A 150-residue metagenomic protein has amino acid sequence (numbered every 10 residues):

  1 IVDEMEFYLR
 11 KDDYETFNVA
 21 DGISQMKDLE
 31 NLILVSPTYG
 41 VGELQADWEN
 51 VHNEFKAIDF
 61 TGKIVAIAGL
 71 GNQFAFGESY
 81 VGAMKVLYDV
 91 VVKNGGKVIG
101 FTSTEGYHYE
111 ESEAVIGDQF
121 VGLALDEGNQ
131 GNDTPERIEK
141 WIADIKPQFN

Functional and structural regions predicted by a protein language model:
I1: Hydrophobic/small residue at the entry helix of a nucleotide-binding pocket
E4-D12, D28-N150: FMN-binding flavodoxin-like domain, especially the glycine-rich phosphate-binding loop
K11-M26: A short beta-strand-loop structural module common to alpha/beta enzyme folds
